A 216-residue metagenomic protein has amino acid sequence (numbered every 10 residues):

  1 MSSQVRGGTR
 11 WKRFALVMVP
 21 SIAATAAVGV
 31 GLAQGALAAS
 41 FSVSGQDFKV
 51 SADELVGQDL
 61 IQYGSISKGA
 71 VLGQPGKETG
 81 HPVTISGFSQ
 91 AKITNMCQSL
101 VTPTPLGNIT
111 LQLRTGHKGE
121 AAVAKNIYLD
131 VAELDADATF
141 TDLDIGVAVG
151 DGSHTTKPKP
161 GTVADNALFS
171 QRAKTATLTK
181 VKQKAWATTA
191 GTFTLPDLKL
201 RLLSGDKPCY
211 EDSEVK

Functional and structural regions predicted by a protein language model:
M1-K12: Terminal targeting segments of Actinobacterial cell-envelope proteins
R13-L32: Hydrophobic membrane-insertion alpha-helices, especially the h-region of bacterial N-terminal signal peptides
A27-K216: Extended, solvent-exposed, non-transmembrane regions
